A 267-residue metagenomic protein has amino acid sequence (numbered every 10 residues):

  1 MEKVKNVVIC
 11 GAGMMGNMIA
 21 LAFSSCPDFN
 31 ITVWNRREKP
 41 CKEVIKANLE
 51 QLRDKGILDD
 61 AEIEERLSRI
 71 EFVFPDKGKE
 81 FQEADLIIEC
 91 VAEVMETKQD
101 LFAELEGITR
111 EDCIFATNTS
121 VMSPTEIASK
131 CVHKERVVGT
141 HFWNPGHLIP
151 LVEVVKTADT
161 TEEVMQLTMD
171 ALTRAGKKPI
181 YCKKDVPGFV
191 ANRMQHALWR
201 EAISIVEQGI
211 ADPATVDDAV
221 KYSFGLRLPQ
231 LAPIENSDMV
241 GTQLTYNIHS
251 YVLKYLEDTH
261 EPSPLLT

Functional and structural regions predicted by a protein language model:
M1-K5, C26-D28, T32, Q166 (+3 more regions): NAD(P)-dependent Rossmann-like dehydrogenase/reductase catalytic/cofactor-binding core
M1-Q51, K55: NAD(P)+-binding Rossmann beta1-loop-alpha1 motif at the extreme N-terminus of oxidoreductases
V7, A20-S24, E65-Q82, L172-G176: Amphipathic alpha-helical segments at domain termini/boundaries
M15-I19, E96-K98, S120-P124: Short glycine/serine/threonine-rich phosphate/pyrophosphate-binding segments that cradle anionic phosphate groups
T32, V73, I88, V138-T140 (+1 more regions): Hydrophobic/aromatic beta-strand patches that form the interior of the parallel beta-sheet core in alpha/beta enzyme
K39-P40, D54-I114, M122: Rossmann-like NAD(P)-binding element
I114-R193: Rossmann-fold dinucleotide-binding core
R174, A191, Q195-E201, K221-R227: Structural/interface elements that position substrates and couple domains in central-metabolism enzymes
